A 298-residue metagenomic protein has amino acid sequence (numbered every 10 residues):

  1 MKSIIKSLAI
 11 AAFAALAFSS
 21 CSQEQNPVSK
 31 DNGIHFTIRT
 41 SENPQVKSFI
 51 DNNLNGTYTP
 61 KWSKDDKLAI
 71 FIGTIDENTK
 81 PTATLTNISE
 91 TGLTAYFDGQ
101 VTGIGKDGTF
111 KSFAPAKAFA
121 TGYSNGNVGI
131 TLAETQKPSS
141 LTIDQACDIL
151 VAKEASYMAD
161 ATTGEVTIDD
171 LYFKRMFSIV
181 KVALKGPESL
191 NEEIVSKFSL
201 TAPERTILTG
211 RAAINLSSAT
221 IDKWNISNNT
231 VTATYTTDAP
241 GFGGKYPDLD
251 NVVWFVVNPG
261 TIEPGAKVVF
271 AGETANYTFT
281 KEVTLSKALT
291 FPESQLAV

Functional and structural regions predicted by a protein language model:
K2-V298: Sec-type signal peptide cleavage vicinity
